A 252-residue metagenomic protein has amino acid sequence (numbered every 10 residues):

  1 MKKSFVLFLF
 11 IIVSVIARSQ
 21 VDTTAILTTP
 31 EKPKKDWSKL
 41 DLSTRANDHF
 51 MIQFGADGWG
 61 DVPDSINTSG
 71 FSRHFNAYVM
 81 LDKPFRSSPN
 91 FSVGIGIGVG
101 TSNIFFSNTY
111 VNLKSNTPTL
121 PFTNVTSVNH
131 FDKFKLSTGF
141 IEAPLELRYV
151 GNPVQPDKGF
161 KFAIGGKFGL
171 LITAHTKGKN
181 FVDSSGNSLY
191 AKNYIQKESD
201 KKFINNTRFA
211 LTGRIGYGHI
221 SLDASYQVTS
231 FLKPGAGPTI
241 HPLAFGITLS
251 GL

Functional and structural regions predicted by a protein language model:
A17-H49: Sec-dependent signal peptide cleavage junction
P30-D41, G58-G60, M80-R86, Y149-P153 (+3 more regions): Outer-membrane beta-barrel proteins
S38-D48, P84-F91, N152-G159, H175: Short loop/turn motifs that connect adjacent beta-strands in outer-membrane beta-barrel proteins
A46-D48, S69-F75, S137-A143, N205-F209 (+2 more regions): Residues that define the transmembrane beta-barrel architecture of outer-membrane proteins
I52, A77-K83, I97-V99, A143-Y149 (+4 more regions): Residues on the lipid-exposed face of transmembrane beta-strands in outer-membrane beta-barrel proteins
D57-Y78, S199, L232: Surface-exposed strand-loop-strand hairpins of Gram-negative outer-membrane beta-barrel proteins
P63-G70, F105-S115, L120-T138, L171-D183 (+1 more regions): Extracellular/periplasm-exposed beta-strand and loop segments of Gram-negative cell-envelope proteins, dominated by
I195-L252: Predominantly the C-terminal beta-signal and adjacent terminal strand-loop region of outer-membrane beta-barrel
